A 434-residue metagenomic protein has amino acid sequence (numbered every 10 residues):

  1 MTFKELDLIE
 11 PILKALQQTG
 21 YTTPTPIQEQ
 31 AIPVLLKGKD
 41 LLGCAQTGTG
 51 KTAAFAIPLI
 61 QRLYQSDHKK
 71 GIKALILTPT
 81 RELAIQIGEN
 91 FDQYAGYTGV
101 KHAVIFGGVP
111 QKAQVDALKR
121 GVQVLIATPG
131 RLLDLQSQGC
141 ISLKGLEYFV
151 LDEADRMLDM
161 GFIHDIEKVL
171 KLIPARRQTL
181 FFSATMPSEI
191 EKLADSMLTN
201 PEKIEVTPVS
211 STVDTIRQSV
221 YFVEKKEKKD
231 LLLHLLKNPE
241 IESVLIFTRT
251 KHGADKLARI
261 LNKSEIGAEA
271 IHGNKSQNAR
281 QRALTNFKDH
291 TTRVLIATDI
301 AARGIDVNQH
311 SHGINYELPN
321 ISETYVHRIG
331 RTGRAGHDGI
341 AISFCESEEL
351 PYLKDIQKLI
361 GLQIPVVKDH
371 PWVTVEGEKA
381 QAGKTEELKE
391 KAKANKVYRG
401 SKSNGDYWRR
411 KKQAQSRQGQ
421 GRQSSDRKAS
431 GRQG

Functional and structural regions predicted by a protein language model:
T2-G377: Conserved helicase RecA-like core
D289, L359, Q363-G434: Basic Arg/Gly/Lys-rich low-complexity intrinsically disordered segments
